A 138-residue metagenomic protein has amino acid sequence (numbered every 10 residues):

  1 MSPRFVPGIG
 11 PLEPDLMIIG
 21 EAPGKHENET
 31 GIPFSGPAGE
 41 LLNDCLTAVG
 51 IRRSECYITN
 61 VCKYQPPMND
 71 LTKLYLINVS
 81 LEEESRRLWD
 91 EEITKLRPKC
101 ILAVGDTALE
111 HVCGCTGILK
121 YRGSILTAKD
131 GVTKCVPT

Functional and structural regions predicted by a protein language model:
M1-T138: A polyanion-binding, active-site-adjacent surface
